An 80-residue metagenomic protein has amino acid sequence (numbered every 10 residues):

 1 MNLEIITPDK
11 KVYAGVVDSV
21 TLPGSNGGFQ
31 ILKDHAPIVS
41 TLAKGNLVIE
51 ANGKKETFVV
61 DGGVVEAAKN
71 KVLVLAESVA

Functional and structural regions predicted by a protein language model:
N2-A80: Compact, glycine-rich, soluble single-domain proteins
